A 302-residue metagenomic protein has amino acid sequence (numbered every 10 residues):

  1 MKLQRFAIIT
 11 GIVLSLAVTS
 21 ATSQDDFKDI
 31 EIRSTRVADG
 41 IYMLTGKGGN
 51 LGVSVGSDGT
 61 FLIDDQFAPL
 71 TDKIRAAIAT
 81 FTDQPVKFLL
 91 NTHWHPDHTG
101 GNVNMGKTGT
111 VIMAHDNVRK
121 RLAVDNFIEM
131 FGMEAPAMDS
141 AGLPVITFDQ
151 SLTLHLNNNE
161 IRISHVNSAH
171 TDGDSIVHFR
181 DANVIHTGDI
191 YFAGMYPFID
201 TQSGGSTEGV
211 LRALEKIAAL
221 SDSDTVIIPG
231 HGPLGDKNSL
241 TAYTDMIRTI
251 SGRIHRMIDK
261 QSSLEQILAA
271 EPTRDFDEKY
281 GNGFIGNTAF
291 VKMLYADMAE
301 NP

Functional and structural regions predicted by a protein language model:
M1-I8: Bacterial N-terminal signal peptides that target proteins for export
I9-A17: Bacterial N-terminal signal peptides
A17-Q24, A219-S223, L234-P302: Accessory terminal helices/loops
E31, R36, R119-V166, T171-D172 (+3 more regions): Metallo-beta-lactamase
R33-A77, V177-F179, N183-G188: Conserved beta-strand hairpin/beta-sheet module of binuclear metal-dependent hydrolase folds, prominently
S34, S57-F61, P69-M113: Active-site metal-binding motif and surrounding structural segment of the metallo-beta-lactamase
G40, S54, D64, I78 (+10 more regions): Divalent metal-coordination and catalytic microenvironments
G59-T60, F67-P69, T153, E160 (+1 more regions): Metallo-beta-lactamase
